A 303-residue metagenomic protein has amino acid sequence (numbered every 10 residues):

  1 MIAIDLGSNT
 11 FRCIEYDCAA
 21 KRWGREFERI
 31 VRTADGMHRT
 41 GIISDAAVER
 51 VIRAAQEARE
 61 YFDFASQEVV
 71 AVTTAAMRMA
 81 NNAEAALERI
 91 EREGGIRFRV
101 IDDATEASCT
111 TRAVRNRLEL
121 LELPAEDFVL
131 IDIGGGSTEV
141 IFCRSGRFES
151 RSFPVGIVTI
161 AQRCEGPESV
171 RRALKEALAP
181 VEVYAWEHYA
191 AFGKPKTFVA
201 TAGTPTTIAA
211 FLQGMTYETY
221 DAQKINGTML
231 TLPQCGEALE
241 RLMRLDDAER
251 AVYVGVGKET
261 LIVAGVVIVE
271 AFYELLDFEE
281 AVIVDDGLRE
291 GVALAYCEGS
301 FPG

Functional and structural regions predicted by a protein language model:
M1-R22: N-terminal basic/disordered segments at the start of proteins
D5-T10, L130-S137, T201-T204, G287: A short acidic Gly-Thr/Ser loop motif
E15-C18, R32, G36-Y61, A76-D127 (+1 more regions): Helical "lid/coupling" subdomains associated with nucleotide-phosphate turnover
G24-E26, S137: Short Trp-Ser/Thr-centered turn/loop motifs at beta-strand boundaries
F27-V31: A structural signal for short, well-ordered beta-strand segments
D63-S66: Short, solvent-exposed loop/edge-beta patches enriched in aromatic
